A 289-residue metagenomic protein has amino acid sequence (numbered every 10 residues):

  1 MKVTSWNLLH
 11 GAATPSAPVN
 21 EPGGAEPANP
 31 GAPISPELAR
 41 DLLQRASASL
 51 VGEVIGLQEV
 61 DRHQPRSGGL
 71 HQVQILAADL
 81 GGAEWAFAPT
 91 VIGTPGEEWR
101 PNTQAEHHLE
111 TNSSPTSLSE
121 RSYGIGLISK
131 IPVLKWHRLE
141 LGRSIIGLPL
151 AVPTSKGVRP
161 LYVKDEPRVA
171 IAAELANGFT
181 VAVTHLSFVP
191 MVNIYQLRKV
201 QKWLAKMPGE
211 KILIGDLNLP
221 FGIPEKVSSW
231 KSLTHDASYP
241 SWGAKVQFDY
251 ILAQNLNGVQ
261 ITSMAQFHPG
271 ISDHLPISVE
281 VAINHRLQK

Functional and structural regions predicted by a protein language model:
M1-S122, I194-R198, I283-K289: N-terminal, active-site-proximal structural segment of metallo-dependent hydrolase catalytic domains
M1-T4, R121, I125-L139, L148-L150 (+2 more regions): Beta-strand-turn-beta hairpins that frame and shape the catalytic cleft of phosphate-ester-processing enzymes
K2-L8, D41-G69, A88, I128 (+6 more regions): Active-site beta-strand/loop signature of hydrolases that rely on acidic residues for catalysis
A25-A32, V60-Q64, L141-L161, V183-P190: Surface-exposed cleft-lining segments at the edges of enzyme active sites
E106-E110, L148-V158, S232-D236, V259-T262: Short Pro/Gly-enriched beta-strand edge/turn motifs at strand-loop
E110-S117, G157-Y162, D236-P240, M264-F267: Short, P/G- and charge-enriched loop/turn segments at secondary-structure junctions
T111-N112, S119-I125, D249, F267-D273: Binuclear metal-ion centers of metallo-dependent hydrolases, dominated by the metallo-beta-lactamase
V133-E140, E174, V189-I212, L217-K289: Metal-dependent phosphoester-hydrolase catalytic domains
